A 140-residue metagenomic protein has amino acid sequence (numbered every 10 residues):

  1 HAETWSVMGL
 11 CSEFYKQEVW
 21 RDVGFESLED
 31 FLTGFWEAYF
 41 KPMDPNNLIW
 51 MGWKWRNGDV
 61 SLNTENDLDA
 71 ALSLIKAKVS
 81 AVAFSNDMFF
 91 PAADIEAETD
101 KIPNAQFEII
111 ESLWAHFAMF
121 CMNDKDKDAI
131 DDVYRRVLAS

Functional and structural regions predicted by a protein language model:
H1-A38: Alpha/beta-hydrolase-fold enzymes
H1-V7, W20, F40-P42, S61-I75: The feature captures the conserved acid-bearing segment of alpha/beta-hydrolase catalytic domains
G34, W50-A71: Active-site nucleophile elbow and catalytic-triad environment of alpha/beta-hydrolase enzymes
G52, A83-N86, I109-S112: Active-site proximal loops enriched in glycine and acidic residues that flank catalytic Cys/His/Asp and coordinate
N63-E65, M88-D94: Conserved alpha/beta-hydrolase "acid-adjacent" motif
L72-K76, D100-P103: Short, conserved loop/helix-junction motifs that constitute active-site signature segments in enzyme catalytic cores
I75, A81-A83: Short beta-strand/loop motif that positions the catalytic acidic residue of the alpha/beta-hydrolase fold
E96-D100, N104-S140: Catalytic active-site module of serine/aspartate enzymes centered on a nucleophile-bearing elbow/loop
